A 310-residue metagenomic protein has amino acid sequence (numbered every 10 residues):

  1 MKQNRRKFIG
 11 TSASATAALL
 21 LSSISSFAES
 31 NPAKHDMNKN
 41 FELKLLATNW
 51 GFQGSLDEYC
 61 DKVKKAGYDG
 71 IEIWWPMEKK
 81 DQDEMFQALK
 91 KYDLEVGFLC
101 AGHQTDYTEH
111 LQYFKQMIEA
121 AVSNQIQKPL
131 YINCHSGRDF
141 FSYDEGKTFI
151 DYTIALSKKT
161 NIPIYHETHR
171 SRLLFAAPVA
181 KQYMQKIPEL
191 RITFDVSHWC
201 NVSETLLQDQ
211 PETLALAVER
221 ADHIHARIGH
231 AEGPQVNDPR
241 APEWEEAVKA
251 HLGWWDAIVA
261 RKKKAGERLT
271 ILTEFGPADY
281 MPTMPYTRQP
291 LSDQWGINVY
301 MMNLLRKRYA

Functional and structural regions predicted by a protein language model:
M1-L19: N-terminal secretory signal peptides and thylakoid transit peptides that target proteins across membranes
S12-S14, F27, P32-N38, D57 (+3 more regions): Histidine-acidic metal/acid-base catalytic patches
S14, L20-L21, D106-R191: Active-site acidic/histidine proton-transfer and metal-coordination neighborhood in alpha/beta enzyme cores
I24-S55, K62: C-terminal segment of N-terminal export signals and the immediately downstream linker at the start of the mature
D36-N38, C60-K65, K79-F98, K115-K128 (+4 more regions): Acidic (Asp/Glu)-rich catalytic clusters
F41-T48, I71-I73, V96-A101, L130-C134 (+4 more regions): Hydrophobic faces of well-ordered beta-strands that scaffold small-molecule active sites in alpha/beta enzyme cores
G51-S55, G70-E84, H103-Y113, R138-D144 (+2 more regions): Acidic-and-aromatic substrate-binding clefts and catalytic sites of carbohydrate-active enzymes
S55, D81, E109, Y113 (+5 more regions): Soluble or luminal CAZymes and related metallo-dependent hydrolases
